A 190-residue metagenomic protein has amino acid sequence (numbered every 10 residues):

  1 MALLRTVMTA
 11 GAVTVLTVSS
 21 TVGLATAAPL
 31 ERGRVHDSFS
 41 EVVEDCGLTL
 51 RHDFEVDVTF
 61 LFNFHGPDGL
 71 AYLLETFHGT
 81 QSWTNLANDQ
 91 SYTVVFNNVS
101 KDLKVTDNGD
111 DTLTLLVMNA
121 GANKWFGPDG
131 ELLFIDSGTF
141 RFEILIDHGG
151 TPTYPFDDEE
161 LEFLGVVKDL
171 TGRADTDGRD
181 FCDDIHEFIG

Functional and structural regions predicted by a protein language model:
M1-T14: Sec-dependent N-terminal signal peptides
T9, S20, C46-L50: A broadly tuned, weak detector of single residues within folded domains
L16-A25: C-terminal segment of classical bacterial N-terminal signal peptides
A27-G190: Beta-strand-enriched cores of mature, soluble protein domains
